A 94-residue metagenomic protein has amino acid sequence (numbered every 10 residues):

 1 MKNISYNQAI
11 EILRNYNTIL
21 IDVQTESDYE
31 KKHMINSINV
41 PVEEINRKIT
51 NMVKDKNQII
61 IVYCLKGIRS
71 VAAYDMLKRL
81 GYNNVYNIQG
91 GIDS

Functional and structural regions predicted by a protein language model:
M1-K31: Flexible, polar/low-complexity N-terminal or interdomain linker segments that lie immediately upstream of folded
N3, L20, S37-N39, V85-N87: Conserved beta-strand scaffold positions in the cores of enzyme catalytic domains, especially in NTP/NDP-utilizing
H33, I49, Q89: Short, flexible helix/strand-to-coil boundary loops that buttress conserved ligand/catalytic motifs in alpha/beta
H33-I35, G81: Short, structured coil segments at secondary-structure junctions
N36-I61: Helix-loop module immediately N-terminal to the HCX5R catalytic loop in PTP-like cysteine phosphatase domains
M52-S94: Catalytic cysteine-centered active loop of the rhodanese-like fold, especially the PTP/DSP P-loop
